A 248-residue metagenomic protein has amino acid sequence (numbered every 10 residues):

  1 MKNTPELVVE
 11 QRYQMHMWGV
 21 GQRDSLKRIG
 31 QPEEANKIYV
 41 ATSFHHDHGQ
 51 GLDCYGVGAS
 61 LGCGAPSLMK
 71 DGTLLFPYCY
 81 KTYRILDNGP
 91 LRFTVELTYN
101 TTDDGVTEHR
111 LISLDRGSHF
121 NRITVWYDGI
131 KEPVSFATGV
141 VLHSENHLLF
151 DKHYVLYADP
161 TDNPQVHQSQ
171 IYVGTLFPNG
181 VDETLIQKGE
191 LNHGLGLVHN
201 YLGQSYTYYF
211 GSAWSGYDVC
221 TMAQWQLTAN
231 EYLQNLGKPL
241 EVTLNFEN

Functional and structural regions predicted by a protein language model:
M1-L74: Solvent-exposed N-terminal domain segments of exported/luminal and surface proteins
E10, Q14, E108-I112, H119-D151: Acidic (Asp/Glu-rich), glycine- and aromatic
A41-G117: Extended, loop-rich substrate-binding clefts of extracytoplasmic carbohydrate-active enzymes
R84-P90, R116, Y127-V134, Q165-V166 (+1 more regions): A short, structured loop/turn motif at beta-sheet edges
R92-T94, F120-R122, G203-T207: Intrinsic-disorder/low-complexity, polar/charged segments enriched in Ser/Thr/Lys/Arg/Asp/Glu/Gln
T98-N100, D128, V141, G211-S215: Solvent-exposed residues in well-ordered beta-strands and their adjoining turns, especially edge/terminal strands
S135-I186: Polysaccharide-binding surfaces and accessory modules of carbohydrate-active proteins
T175-N248: Beta-strand-rich recognition/accessory modules
